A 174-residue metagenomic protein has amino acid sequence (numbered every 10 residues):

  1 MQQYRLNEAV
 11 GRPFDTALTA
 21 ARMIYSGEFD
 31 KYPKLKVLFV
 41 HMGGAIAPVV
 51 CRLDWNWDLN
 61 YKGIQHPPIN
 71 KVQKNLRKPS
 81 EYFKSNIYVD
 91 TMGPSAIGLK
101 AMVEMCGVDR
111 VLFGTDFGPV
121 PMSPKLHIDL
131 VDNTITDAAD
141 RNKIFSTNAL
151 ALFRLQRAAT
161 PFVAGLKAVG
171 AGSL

Functional and structural regions predicted by a protein language model:
M1-Y82, I97-D109: Histidine/acidic residue-rich metal-binding segments in metalloenzymes
L6-A9, P13, I87, D116 (+1 more regions): Residue-level detector of alpha-helix boundaries and kinks
L6-G11, Q73, F83-S85, S146-A158: N-terminal/domain-start segments enriched in small and hydrophobic, helix-friendly residues, covering either
T16, A20, P67-V72, G118-S123 (+1 more regions): Short C-terminal domain-edge/linker segments immediately following a structured domain
S26, L35, A45, Y88-V89 (+2 more regions): Mid-to-C-terminal alpha-helical segments outside catalytic/metal-binding sites
